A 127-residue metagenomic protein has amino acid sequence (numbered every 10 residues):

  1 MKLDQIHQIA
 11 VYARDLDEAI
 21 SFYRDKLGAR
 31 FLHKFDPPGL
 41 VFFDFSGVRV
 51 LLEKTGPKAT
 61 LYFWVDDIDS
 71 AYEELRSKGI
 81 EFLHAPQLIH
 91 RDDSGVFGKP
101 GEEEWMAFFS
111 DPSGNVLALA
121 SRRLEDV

Functional and structural regions predicted by a protein language model:
M1-D17, A59-L61, A120-V127: N-terminal beta-strand motif that seeds the catalytic metal site of vicinal oxygen chelate
K2, I80-V127: Vicinal oxygen chelate
H7, P38, E104-W105: Short loop/turn microsegments at loop-to-beta-strand junctions
A19-R24, L75, G114: Conserved active-site tyrosine of GNAT-family acetyltransferases
G28-K34, F82-A85: Short secondary-structure junctions
R30-V65, V116-S121: Conserved short beta-strand elements that form part of the metal-binding/catalytic scaffold of enzyme active sites
D69-E74: Short amphipathic alpha-helices within nucleic acid-binding modules
